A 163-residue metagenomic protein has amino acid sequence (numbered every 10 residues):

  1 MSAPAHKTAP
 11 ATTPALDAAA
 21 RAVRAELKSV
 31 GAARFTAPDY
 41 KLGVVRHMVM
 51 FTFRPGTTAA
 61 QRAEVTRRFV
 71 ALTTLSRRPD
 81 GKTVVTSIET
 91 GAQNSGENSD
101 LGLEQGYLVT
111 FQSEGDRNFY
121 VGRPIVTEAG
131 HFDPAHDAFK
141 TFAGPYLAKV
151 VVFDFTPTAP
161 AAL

Functional and structural regions predicted by a protein language model:
M1-P4: N-terminal Sec signal peptide cleavage junction
H6-E26, R67, A71-V85, N98-E104 (+1 more regions): An amphipathic, aromatic/His-enriched active-site/gating alpha helix that lines ligand/cofactor pockets
A32-Y40, N94-E97: Short beta-strand/turn micro-motifs at beta-sheet edges
Y40-V45, S99-L101: Short, flexible turn/loop "capping" segments at secondary-structure junctions
V44-F53, Y107: Active-site-flanking beta-strand signature of metal-NTP-handling nucleotidyl enzymes and homologous cyclase-like
G56-E64, R117-F119: Short, conserved charged micro-motifs
T90-A92: N-terminal post-signal-peptidase region of extra-cytosolic proteins
V150-V151, F155-L163: Catalytic "initiation/cleavage/transfer" segments centered on a nucleophilic residue and adjacent nucleic-acid-engaging
